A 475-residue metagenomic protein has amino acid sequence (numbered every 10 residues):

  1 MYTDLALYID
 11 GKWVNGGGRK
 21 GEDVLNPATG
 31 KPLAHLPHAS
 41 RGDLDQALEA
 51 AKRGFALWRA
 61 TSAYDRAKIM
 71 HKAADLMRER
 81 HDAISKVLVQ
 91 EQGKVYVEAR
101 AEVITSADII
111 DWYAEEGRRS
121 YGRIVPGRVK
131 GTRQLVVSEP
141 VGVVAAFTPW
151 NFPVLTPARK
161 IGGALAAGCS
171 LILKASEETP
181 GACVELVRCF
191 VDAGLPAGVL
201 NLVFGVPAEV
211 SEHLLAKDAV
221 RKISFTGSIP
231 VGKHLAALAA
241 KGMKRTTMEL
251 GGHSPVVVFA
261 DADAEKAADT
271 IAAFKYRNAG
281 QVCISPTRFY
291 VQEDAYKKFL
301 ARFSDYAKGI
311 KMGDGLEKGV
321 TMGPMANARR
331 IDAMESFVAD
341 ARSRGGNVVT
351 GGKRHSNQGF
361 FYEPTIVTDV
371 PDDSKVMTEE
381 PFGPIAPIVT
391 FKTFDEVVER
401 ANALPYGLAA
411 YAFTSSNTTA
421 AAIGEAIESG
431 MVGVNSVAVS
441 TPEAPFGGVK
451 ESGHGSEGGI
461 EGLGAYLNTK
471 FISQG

Functional and structural regions predicted by a protein language model:
M1-A28: Hydrophobic face of amphipathic alpha-helices that form TPR/SEL1-like repeat modules and related alpha-solenoid
T29-H35, V220, V257, K311 (+4 more regions): Conserved C-terminal structural/oligomerization subdomain of aldehyde/semialdehyde dehydrogenase
G30, R66, L88, I110 (+10 more regions): Residue-level signal for inorganic ion chemistry
K31-S120, G131: Glycine-rich loop-to-alpha-helix module at the N-terminal edge of alpha/beta enzyme cores
L33-A39, G54-A60, A146, V256-F259 (+5 more regions): Short, well-ordered beta-strand elements within core beta-sheets of diverse protein domains
G122-K266, F391: Rossmann-like NAD(P) dinucleotide-binding subdomain of oxidoreductase/dehydrogenase enzymes
S170-I172, V348, M431: A short hydrophobic/small-residue beta-strand
K222, P230-P371, V434: ALDH superfamily catalytic-core signature
